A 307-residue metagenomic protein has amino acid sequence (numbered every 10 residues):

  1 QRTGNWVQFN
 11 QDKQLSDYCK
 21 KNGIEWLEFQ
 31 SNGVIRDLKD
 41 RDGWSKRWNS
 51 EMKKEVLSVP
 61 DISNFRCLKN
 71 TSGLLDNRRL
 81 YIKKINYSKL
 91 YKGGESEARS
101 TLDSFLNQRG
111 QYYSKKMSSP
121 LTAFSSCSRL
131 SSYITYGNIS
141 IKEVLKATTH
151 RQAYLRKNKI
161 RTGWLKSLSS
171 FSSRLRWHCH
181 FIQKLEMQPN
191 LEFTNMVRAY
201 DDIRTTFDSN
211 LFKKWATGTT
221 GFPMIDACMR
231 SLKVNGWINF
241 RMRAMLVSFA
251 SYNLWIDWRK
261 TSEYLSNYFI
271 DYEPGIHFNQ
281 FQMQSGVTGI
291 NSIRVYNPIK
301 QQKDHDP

Functional and structural regions predicted by a protein language model:
Q1-S100, N279-Q282, T288: Beta-rich, aromatic/charged-enriched effector core domains that present basic-aromatic interfaces for binding
V7, E51-M52, L57-S58, Q108-G110 (+2 more regions): A short alpha-helix capping/helix-coil boundary motif
N22, Q108, H178: Phosphate/oxyanion-binding loops and surfaces in catalytic or ligand/nucleic-acid-binding neighborhoods
W26, T71, K84-R99, S114-P307: C-terminal catalytic domain of photolyase/cryptochrome flavoproteins, centering on the FAD-binding pocket
S100, N107-Q108: Acidic, glycine-rich two-metal-ion catalytic cores of nucleic acid-processing enzymes
